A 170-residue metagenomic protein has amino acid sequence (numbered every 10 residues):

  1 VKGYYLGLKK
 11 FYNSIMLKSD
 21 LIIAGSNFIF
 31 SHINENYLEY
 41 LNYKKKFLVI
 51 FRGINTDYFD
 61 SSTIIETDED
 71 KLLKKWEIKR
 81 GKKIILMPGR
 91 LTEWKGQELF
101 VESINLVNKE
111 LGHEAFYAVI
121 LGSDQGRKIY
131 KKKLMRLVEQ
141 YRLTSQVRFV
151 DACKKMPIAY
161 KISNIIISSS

Functional and structural regions predicted by a protein language model:
Y4-I22: Membrane-proximal helix-turn-helix segments that form the acceptor-binding/catalytic region of lipid-linked
S19-V49, I54-S61: A short, active-site helix/loop in glycosyltransferases that binds the activated sugar's phosphate group
L38, D60-I78, L134-M135: A short helix/loop element that forms part of the nucleotide-sugar donor recognition site in Leloir-type
I54, P88, Y117-K133: Glycosyltransferase donor-sugar binding loop
W76, P88-T92, V107, S123-G126 (+1 more regions): Short donor-sugar binding/catalytic loops of nucleotide-sugar-dependent glycosyltransferases, especially enzymes
K83-K109, K132: A conserved mid-protein helix/loop that constitutes part of the nucleotide-sugar donor-binding site
G126-K133, L143-C153, A159: Active-site donor-binding acidic/aromatic loop of nucleotide-activated sugar and phosphosugar transferases involved
Q146, K161-S170: Acidic donor-binding loop of glycosyltransferase active sites
